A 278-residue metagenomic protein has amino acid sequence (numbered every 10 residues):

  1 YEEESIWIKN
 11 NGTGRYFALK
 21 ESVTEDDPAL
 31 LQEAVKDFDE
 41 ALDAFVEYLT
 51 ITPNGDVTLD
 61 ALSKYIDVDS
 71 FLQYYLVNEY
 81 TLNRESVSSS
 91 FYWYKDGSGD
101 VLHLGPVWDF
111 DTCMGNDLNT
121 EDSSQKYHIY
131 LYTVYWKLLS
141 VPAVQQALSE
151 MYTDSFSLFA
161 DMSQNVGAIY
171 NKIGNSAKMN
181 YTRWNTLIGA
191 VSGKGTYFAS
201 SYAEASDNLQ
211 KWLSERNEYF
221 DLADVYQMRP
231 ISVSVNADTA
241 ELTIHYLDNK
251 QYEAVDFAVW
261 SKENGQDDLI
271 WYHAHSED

Functional and structural regions predicted by a protein language model:
Y1-F17: Conserved ATP-binding subdomain of kinase catalytic cores across diverse folds
G12-T13, K20-S88, Y92-Q227: Middle-to-C-terminal accessory/interaction subdomains
R229-S234: Short beta-strand segments of immunoglobulin-like
D238-T243: Structural beta-strand segments of beta-rich domains
D248-A254: Short proline/glycine-enriched turn/loop motifs at strand-loop junctions of beta-rich domains
A254-W260: Beta-strand signatures of extracellular beta-sandwich domains
S261-G265: Solvent-exposed strand-loop boundary residues in beta-sheet-rich modules
D267-E277: Solvent-exposed serine/threonine-rich low-complexity stretches and specific carbohydrate-binding patches
